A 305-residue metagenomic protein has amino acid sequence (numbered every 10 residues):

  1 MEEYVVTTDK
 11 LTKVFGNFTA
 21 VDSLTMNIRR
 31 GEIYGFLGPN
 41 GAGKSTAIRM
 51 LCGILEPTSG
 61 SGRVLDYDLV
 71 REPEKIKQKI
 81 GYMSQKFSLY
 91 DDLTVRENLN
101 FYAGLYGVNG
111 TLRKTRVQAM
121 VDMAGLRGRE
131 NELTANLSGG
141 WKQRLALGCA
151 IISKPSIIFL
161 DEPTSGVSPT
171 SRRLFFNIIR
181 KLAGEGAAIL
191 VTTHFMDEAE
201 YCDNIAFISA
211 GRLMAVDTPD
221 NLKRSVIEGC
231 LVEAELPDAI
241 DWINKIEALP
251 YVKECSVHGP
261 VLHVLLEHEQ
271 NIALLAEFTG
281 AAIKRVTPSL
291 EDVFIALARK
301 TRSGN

Functional and structural regions predicted by a protein language model:
G60-R71, K75-I76: Conserved ABC transporter NBD signature motif
D92, L133-L137: Conserved ABC ATPase signature
N100, G104, T111-R129: Conserved ABC ATPase "signature" region
I158-D161: Catalytic Walker B motif of ABC-type/P-loop ATPase nucleotide-binding domains
N177-V191, M196-E267: ABC transporter nucleotide-binding domain
P260, L265-N305: C-terminal coupling/interaction segments
